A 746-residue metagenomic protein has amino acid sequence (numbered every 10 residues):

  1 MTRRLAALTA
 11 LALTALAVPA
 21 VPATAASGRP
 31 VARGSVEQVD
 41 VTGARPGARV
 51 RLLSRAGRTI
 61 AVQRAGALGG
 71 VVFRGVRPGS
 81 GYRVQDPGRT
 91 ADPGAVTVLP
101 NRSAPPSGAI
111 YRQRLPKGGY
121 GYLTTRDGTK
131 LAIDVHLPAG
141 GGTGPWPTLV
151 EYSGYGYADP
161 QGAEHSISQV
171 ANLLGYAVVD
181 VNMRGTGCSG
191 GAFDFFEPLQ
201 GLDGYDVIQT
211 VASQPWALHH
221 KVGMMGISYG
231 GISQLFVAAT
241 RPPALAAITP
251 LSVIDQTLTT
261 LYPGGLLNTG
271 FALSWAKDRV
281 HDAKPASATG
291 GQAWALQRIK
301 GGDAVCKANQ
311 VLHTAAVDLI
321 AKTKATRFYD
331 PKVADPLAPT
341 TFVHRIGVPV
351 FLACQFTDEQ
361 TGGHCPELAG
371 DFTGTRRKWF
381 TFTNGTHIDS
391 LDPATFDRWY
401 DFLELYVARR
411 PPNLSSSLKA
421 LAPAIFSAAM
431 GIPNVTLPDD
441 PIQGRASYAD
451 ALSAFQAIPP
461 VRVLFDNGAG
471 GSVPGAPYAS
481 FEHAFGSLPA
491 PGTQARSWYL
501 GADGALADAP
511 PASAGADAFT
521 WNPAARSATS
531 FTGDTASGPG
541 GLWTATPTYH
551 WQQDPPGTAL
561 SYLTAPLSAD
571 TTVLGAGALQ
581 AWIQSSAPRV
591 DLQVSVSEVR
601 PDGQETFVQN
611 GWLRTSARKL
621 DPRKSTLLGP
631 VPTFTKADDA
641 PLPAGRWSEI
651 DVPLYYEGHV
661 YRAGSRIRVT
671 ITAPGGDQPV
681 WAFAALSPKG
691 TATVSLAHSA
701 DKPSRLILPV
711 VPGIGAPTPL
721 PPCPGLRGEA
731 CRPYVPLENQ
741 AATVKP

Functional and structural regions predicted by a protein language model:
M1-A25: Secretory targeting and sorting signals
T59-L68: Short, acidic Ser/Thr/Gly-rich low-complexity loop/linker segments typical of extracellular and cell-surface proteins
N101-G144, L563-A569: N-terminal cap/lid segment of alpha/beta-hydrolase-fold proteins
G140-S213, P556, P588, V594 (+5 more regions): Cap/lid segment of the alpha/beta-hydrolase catalytic domain
H165, L173, F236-I346, A424 (+3 more regions): Accessory cap/linker subdomain of secreted extracellular hydrolases
L199, T210, M225-G302, C354-Q360 (+1 more regions): A catalytic-pocket lid/entrance helix-loop region that shapes and gates access to the active site across common
I346, L352-C354: Short beta-strand/loop motif that positions the catalytic acidic residue of the alpha/beta-hydrolase fold
D397, R410-P746: Glycine/threonine-rich phosphate-binding loop and adjacent beta-strand/alpha-helix elements that clamp
